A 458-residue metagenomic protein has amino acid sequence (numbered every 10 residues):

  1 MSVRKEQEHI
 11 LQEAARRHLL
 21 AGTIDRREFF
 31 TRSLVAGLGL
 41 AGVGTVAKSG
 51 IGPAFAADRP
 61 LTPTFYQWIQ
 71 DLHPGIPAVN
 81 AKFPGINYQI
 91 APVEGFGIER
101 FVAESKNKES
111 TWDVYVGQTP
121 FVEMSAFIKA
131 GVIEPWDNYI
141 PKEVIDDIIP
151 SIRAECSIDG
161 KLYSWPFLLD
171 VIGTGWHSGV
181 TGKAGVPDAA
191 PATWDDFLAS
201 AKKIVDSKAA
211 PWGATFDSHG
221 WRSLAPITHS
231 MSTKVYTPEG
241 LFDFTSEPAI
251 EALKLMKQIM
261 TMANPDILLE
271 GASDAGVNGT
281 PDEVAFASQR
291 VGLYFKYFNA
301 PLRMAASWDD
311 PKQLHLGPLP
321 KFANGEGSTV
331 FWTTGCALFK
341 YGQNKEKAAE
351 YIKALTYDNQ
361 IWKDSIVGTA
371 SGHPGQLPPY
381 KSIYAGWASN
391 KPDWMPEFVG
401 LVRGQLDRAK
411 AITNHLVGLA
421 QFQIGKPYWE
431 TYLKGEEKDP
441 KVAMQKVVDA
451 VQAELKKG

Functional and structural regions predicted by a protein language model:
M1-E28: N-terminal secretory signal peptides
A14-L20, R59, G182, W387-S389 (+1 more regions): Conserved C-terminal helix/tail region of periplasmic/extracytoplasmic solute-binding proteins
E28-I51: N-terminal export signals
R59-E123: Early extracytoplasmic/lumenal segment of secretory-pathway proteins
T119-G173, L198, D309, H315-G317: Hinge/lid segment of periplasmic solute-binding proteins
D159-F167, I172, D196-D243, P248-I250 (+2 more regions): Extracytoplasmic/periplasmic solute-binding protein
S200-K203, L241-A275, A305, L319: Glycine-centered hinge/linker elements that transmit conformational signals in sensory and ligand-binding systems
N299-P311, A323-P427: C-terminal lobe and pocket-closing loops of periplasmic/extracytoplasmic Venus-flytrap solute-binding proteins
